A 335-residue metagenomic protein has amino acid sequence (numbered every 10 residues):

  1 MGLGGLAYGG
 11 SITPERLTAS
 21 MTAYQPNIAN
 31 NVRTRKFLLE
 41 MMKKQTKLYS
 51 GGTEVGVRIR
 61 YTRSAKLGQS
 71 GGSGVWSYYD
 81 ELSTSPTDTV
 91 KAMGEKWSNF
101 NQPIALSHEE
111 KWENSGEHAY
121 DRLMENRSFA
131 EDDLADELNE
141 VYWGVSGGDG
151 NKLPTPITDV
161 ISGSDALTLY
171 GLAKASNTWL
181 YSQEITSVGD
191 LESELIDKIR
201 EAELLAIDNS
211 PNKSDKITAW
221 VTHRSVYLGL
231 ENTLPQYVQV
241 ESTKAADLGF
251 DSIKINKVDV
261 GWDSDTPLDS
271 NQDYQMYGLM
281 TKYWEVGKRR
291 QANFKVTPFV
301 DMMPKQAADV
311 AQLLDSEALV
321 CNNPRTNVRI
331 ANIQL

Functional and structural regions predicted by a protein language model:
G2-L335: Flexible, glycine/threonine- and acidic-rich loop/arm segments that mediate assembly and lattice contacts in viral
